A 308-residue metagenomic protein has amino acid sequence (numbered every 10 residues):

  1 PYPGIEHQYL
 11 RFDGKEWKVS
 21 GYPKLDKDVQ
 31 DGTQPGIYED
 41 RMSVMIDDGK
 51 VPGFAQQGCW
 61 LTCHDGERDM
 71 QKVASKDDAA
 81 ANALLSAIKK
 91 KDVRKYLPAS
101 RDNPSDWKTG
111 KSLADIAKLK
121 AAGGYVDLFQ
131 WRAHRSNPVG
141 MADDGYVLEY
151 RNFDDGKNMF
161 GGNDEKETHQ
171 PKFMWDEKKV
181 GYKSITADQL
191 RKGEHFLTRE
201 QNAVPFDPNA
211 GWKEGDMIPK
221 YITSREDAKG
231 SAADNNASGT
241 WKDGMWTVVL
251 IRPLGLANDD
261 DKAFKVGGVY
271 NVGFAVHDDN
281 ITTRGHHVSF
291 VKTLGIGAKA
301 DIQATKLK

Functional and structural regions predicted by a protein language model:
Y2-P3, V248-G255: Short, hydrophobic/aromatic-enriched beta-strand segments in well-ordered soluble domains
P3-Y9: Cys/His-enriched low-complexity segments
Y9-G215, A257-K308: Acidic/polar low-complexity flexible segments
Y38, S231-A233: Residues that act as N-cap/strand-start positions at coil-to-secondary-structure junctions
R41, D243-V249, V269: A generic structural signal for beta-strand entry/edge sites
P219-G230: Edge strands and adjacent loops of beta-rich recognition modules
N235-T240: Beta-strand-rich interaction surfaces with strong enrichment in secreted/lumenal proteins
